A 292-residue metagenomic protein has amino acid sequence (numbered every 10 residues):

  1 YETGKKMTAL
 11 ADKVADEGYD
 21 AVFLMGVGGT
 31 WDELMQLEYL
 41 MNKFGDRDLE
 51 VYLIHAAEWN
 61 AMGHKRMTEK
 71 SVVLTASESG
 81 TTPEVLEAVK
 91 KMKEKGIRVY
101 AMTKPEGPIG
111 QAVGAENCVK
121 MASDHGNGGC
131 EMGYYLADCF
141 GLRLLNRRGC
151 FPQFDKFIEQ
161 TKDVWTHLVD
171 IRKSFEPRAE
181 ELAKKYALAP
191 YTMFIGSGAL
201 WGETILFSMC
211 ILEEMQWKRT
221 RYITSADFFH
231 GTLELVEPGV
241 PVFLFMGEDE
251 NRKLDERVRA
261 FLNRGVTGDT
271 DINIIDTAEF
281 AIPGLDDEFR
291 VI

Functional and structural regions predicted by a protein language model:
Y1-A21, H125-G126, G133-L136, L142-S225 (+2 more regions): Active-site phosphate/pyrophosphate-binding segments
A15-F154, Q160, F245-N273: Glycine-rich phosphate-binding loops that contact phosphosugars or nucleotide phosphates
A61, I109, F229-H230, I282: Generic structural signal for helix capping and beta-alpha/helix-loop junctions
K104-E106, S225, T277-F280: Short, ordered loop/turn segments at secondary-structure junctions
K162, D271-T277, R290: Aromatic-enriched
G202-D276: Internal helical hairpin/lid segments
T267, A278-I292: Structured C-terminal subdomain patch of bacterial secreted/periplasmic proteins
